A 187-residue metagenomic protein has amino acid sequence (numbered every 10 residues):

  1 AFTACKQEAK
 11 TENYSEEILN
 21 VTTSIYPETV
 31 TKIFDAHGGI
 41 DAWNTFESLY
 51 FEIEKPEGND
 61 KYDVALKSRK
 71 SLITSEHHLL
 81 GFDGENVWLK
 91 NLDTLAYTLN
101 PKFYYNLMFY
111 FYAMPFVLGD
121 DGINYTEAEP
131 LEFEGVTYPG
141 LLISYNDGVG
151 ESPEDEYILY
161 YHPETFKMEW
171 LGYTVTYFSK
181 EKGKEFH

Functional and structural regions predicted by a protein language model:
F2-A4: C-terminal motif of bacterial Sec signal peptides marking the signal peptidase cleavage site
K6-E8: Bacterial signal peptide processing site
Y14-S15, L19-A96, E129: N-terminal mature ectodomain segment of secretory-pathway/periplasmic proteins
W43, Y110-F111, Y157, Y173: Tryptophan-centric aromatic hotspots in well-structured domains and transmembrane helices
Y50-E52, N124, T137, T174: Ser/Thr- (and often Asn-) enriched beta-sheet segments in non-cytosolic proteins
K90-F116: Acidic/charged, solvent-exposed loop-and-adjacent secondary-structure segments enriched in E/D, K/R, S/T, and G/P
P115-E129, P153, K184-H187: A short, amphipathic edge element
T137-H187: Gly/Pro-enriched, hydrophobic low-complexity segments that function as extracytoplasmic propeptides/linkers
